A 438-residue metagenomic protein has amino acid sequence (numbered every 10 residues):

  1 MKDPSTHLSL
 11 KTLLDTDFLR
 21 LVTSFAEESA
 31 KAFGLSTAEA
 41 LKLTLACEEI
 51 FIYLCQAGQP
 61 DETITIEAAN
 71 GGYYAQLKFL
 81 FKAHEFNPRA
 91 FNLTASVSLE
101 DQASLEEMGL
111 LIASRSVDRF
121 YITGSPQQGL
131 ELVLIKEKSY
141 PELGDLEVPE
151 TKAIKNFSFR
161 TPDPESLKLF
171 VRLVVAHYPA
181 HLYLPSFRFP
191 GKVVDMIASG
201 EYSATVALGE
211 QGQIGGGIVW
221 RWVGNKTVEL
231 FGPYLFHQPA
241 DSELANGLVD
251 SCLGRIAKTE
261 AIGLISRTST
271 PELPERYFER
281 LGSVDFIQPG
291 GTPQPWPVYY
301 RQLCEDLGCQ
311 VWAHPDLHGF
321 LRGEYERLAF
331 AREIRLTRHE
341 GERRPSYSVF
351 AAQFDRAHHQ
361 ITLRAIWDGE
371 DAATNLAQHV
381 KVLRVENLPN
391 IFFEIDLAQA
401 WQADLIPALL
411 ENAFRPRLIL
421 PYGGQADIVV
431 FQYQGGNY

Functional and structural regions predicted by a protein language model:
K2-K11, L143-E165: Conserved N-terminal entry element of GNAT/NAT acetyltransferase domains
D15-S29, A153-R188, C309-A331, H358-L363 (+1 more regions): Short amphipathic alpha-helix that is part of the acyltransferase structural core
S24-E49, Q102-S104: Conserved short strand/loop->alpha-helix "switch" segment adjacent to the catalytic nucleotide/phosphoryl-transfer site
T37-T63, G109, R115-S116: Conserved ATP-binding N-box helix of the HATPase_c
T44-Q59, L182-E210: Active-site rim helix/loop that mediates acceptor-substrate recognition in acyltransferases
I66, E100-T123, K226-T292, I361-G423: Acyl-donor binding region in acyl/amide transferases
Y73-L110: Glycine-rich/acidic phosphate-handling loop/turn and adjacent ATP-lid/helix of nucleotide-binding kinase/ATPase domains
S199-G247, P345-D371, I419-A426, Q434: Conserved donor-binding loop and adjoining core beta-sheet/short helix segment in diverse acyl/aminoacyl transferases
